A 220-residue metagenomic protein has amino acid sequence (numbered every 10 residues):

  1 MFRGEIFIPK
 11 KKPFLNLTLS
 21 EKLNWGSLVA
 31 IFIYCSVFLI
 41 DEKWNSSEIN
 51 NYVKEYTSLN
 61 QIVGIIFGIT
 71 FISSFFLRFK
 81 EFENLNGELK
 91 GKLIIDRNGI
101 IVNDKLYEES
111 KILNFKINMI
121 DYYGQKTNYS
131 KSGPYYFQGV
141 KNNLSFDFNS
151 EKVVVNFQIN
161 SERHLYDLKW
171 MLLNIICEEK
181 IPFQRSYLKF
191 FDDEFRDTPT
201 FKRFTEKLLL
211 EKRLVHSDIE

Functional and structural regions predicted by a protein language model:
M1-I8, N143-E220: Terminal and domain-flanking low-complexity segments
M1-Y56, K202-E220: N-terminal membrane-targeting/pre-transmembrane regions
A30-V37, I66-F76: Alpha-helical transmembrane segments
I33-Y34, M119-I120, D147-K152: Short, flexible beta-strand-to-coil junctions
N50-G68: Hydrophobic alpha-helical transmembrane segments
S74-N114: Conserved beta-hairpin
F82-I95, G124-Q138, L172: Short linear motifs in intrinsically disordered
G99-N143: Acidic, Ser/Thr-rich low-complexity segments on the non-lumenal side of membrane proteins
